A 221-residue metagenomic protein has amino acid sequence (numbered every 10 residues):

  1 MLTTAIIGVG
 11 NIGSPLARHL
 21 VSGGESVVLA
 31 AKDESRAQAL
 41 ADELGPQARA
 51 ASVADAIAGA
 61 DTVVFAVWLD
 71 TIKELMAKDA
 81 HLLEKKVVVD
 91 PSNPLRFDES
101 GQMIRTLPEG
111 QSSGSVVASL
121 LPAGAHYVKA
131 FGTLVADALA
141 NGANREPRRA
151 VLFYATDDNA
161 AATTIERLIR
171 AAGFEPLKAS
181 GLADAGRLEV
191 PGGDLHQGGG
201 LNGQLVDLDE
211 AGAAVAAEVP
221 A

Functional and structural regions predicted by a protein language model:
M1-P46, A51: NAD(P)+-binding Rossmann beta1-loop-alpha1 motif at the extreme N-terminus of oxidoreductases
G45-V87, P91-G101: Rossmann-like NAD(P)-binding element
A50, V89, H126-A130, L177-G181: General beta-strand structural signal in soluble alpha/beta enzymes
D79-K85, L120-P122, R145-E146: Short, conserved loop/helix-junction motifs that constitute active-site signature segments in enzyme catalytic cores
Q102-G110, S115, G142-A160: Short beta-strand and adjoining strand-loop segment in the mid-core of the Rossmann-like NAD(P)-dependent dehydrogenase
L107-G132: Rossmann-fold dehydrogenase core element
R149-A221: Active-site-lining helix/loop region of Rossmann-like oxidoreductase modules
